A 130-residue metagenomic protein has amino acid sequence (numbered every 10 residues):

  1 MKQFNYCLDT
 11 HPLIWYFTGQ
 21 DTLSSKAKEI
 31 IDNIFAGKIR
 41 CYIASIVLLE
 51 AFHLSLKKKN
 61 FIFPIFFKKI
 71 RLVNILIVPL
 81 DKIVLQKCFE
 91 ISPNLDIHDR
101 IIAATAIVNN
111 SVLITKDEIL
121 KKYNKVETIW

Functional and structural regions predicted by a protein language model:
K2-Y6, P12, T18-V112, K121-K122 (+1 more regions): PIN-domain endoribonuclease scaffold, especially VapC-family toxins
T115-D117, W130: Short beta-strand/turn micro-motifs composed of small residues that flank or help shape donor/cofactor-binding pockets
